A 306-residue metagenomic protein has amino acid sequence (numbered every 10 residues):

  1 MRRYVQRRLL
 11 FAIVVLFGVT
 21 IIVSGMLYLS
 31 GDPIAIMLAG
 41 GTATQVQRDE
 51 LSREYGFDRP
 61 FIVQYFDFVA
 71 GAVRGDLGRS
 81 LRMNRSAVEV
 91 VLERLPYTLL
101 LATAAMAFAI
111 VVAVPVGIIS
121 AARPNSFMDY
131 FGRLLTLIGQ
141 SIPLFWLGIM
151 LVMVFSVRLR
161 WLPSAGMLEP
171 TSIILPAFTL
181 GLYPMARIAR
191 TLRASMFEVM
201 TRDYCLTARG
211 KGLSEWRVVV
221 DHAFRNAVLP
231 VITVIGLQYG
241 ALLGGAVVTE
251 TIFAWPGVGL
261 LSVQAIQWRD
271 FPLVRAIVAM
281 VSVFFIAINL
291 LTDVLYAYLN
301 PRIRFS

Functional and structural regions predicted by a protein language model:
R2-Y4, V91-M128, L144, V157 (+1 more regions): Alpha-helical transmembrane segments of integral membrane proteins, especially multi-pass inner/plasma-membrane
Q6-L16: N-terminal signal-anchor/signal peptide hydrophobic helix marking the start of the first transmembrane segment
V15-F66, S156-L175: Hydrophobic alpha-helical transmembrane segments of membrane transport/permease proteins and related membrane-embedded
I21-L29, R59, A70, L134-P163 (+1 more regions): Membrane-water interface segments at the C-terminal ends of transmembrane alpha-helices in multi-pass inner-membrane
V46, P60, Q64-F68, A72 (+8 more regions): Generic alpha-helical secondary structure signal
R53-F61, L77-A87, A165, I188 (+1 more regions): Membrane-interfacial helix-loop-helix junctions in multi-pass membrane proteins
D58-V114: An internal, D/E-rich "acidic patch" concept
